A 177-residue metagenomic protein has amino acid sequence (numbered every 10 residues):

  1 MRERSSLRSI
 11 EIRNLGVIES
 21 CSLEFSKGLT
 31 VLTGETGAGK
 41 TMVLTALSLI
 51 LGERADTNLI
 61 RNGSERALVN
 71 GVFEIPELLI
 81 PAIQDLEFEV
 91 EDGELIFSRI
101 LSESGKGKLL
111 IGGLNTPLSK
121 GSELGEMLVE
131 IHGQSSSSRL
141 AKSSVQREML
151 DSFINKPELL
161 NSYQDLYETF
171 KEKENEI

Functional and structural regions predicted by a protein language model:
R2-F170: Gly/Lys-enriched N-terminal cap/neck module of very large, oligomeric protein machines
T169-I177: Extended alpha-helical coiled-coil "stalk/arm" regions that act as elongated linkers or oligomerization scaffolds
